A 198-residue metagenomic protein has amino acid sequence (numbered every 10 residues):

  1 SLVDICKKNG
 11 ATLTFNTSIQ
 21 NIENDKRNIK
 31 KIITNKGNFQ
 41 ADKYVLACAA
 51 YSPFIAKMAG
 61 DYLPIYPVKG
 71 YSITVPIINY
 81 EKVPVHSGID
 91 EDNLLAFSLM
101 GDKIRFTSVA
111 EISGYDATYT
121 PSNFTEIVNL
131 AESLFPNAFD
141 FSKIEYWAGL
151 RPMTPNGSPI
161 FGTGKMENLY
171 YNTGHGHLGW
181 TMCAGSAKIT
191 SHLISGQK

Functional and structural regions predicted by a protein language model:
S1-D42: Helical element adjacent to the flavin cofactor pocket in flavoenzyme catalytic cores
L2-I5, S52-I55, S186-A187: PAPS/PAP-binding and catalytic site of the sulfotransferase fold
K7-A11, S133-D140, S195-G196: Generic secondary-structure signature for well-ordered alpha-helical cores
A11, N24-K26, S158-I160, G164-K198: C-terminal lid/capping helical subdomain adjacent to the catalytic/cofactor pocket in oxidative enzymes
T14-F15, L46, Y171: General beta-strand structural signal in soluble alpha/beta enzymes
N21, I29, N38-F39, K43-E167: Active-site substrate-recognition segment that forms the wall of the catalytic cavity or substrate channel
